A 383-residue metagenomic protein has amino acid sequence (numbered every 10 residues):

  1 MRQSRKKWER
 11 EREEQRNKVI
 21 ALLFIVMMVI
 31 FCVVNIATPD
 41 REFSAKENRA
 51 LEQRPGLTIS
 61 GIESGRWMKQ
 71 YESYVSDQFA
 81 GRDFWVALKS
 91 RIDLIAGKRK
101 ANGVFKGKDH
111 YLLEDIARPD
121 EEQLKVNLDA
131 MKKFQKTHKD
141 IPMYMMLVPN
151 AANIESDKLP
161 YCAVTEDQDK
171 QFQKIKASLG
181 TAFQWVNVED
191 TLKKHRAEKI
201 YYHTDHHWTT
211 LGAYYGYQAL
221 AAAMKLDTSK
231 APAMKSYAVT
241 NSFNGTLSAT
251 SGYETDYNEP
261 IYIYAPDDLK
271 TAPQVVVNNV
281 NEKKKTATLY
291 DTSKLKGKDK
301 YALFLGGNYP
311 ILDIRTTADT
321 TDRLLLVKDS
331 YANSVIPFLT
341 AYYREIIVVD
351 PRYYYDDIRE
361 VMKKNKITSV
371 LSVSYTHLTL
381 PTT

Functional and structural regions predicted by a protein language model:
M1-E14: N-terminal Lys/Arg-rich, disordered targeting/topogenic segments
I20-N35: Hydrophobic membrane-insertion alpha-helices, especially the h-region of bacterial N-terminal signal peptides
Q53-V126, N153-Y161: Serine-dependent acyl-ester chemistry module
H110-Q173, L312-V327, Y331-Y342, S369-V370: Conserved, well-ordered alpha-helix/loop/beta-strand core segments that scaffold catalytic motifs
I141-P149, T165-E198, A219-A222, D227: Extracellular serine-dependent O-acyl
Y202-A231: Histidine-centered active-site loop/cap adjacent to the catalytic His in serine esterases/O-acetyl transfer systems
S229-N281: Extended, H/D-rich, highly charged conserved domains that either
T376-T382: Conserved small/polar residues in nucleotide/adenosyl-binding loops
